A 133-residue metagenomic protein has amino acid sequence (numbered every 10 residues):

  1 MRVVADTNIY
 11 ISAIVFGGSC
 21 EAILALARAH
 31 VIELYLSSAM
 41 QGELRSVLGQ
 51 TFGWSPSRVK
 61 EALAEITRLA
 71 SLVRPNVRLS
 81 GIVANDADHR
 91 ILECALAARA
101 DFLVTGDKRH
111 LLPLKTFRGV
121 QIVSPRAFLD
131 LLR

Functional and structural regions predicted by a protein language model:
M1-L36: Short, well-structured N-terminal submotif of metal-dependent ribonuclease cores
I11-A13, R78-A84: Short, flexible loop segments at the rims of nucleotide/cofactor-binding pockets, characterized by
I14-V15, A27, L48, K115 (+1 more regions): Short, flexible helix/strand-to-coil boundary loops that buttress conserved ligand/catalytic motifs in alpha/beta
S19-C20, V59, A87-D88: Amphipathic coiled-coil/heptad-repeat helices and related helical stalk/stem segments that mediate oligomerization
I23, I91-L92: Short, hydrophobic alpha-helical packing/hinge segments within bilobed ligand-binding/sensory domains
L26-R78: PIN-domain endoribonuclease scaffold, especially VapC-family toxins
S38, G106-K108: Short secondary-structure boundary segments
I82, H89, L96, D101 (+1 more regions): Acidic, PIN/NYN-like endoribonuclease modules and their adjacent C-terminal/linker elements
